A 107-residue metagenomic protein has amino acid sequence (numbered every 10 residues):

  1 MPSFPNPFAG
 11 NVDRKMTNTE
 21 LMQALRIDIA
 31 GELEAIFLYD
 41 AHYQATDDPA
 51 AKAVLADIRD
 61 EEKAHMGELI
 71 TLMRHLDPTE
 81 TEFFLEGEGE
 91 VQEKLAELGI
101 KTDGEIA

Functional and structural regions predicted by a protein language model:
M1-A107: Iron-associated oxidoreductase/ferritin-like identity signal
